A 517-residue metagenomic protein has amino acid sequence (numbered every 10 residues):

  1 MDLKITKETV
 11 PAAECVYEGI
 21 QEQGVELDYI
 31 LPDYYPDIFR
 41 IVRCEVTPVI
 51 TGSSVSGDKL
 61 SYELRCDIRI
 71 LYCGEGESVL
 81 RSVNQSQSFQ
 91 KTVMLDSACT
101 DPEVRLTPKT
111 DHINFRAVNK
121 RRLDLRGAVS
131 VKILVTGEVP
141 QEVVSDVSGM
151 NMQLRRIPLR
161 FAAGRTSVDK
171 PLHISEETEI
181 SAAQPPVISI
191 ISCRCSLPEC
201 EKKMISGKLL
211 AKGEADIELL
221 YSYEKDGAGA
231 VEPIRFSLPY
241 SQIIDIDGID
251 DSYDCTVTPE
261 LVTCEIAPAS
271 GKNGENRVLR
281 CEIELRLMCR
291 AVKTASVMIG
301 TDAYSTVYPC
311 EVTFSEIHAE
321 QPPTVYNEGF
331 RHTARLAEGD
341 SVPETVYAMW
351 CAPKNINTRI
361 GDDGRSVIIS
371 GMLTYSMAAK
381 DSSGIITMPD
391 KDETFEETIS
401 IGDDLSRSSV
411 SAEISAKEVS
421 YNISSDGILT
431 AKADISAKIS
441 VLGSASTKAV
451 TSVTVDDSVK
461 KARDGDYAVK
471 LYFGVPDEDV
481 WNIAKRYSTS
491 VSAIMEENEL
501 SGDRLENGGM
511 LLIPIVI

Functional and structural regions predicted by a protein language model:
D2-D466: Membrane-lipid interaction segments
D457-E496, S501-I517: Primarily a LysM-type cell-wall glycan-binding module
